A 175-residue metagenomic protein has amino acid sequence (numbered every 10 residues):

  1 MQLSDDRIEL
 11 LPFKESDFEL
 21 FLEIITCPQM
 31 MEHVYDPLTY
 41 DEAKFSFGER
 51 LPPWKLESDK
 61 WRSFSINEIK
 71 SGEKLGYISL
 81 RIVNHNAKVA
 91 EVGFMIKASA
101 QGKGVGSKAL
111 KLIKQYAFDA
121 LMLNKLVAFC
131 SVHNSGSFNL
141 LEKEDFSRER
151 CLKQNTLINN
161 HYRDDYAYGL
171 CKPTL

Functional and structural regions predicted by a protein language model:
M1-E19, E23-C27, N67-L175: Acyl-donor (CoA/ACP) binding surface of acyl/acetyltransferases
L11, D36, L51-P52, K172: Intrinsic-disorder/low-complexity coil detector
I25, V34, W54-L56: Hydrophobic residues in alpha-helical segments
Q29-L51: Conserved GNAT-fold acetyl-CoA-binding loop/helix
L38-T39, R62, H133: Short, conserved alpha-helical segments within structured domains
T39, L56-D59, L126: Secondary-structure boundary/capping residues
R50-P52, Q154-N155: A generic local structural motif
L51-S65: A short helix-loop-beta-strand connector motif used in the catalytic cores of GNAT acetyltransferases and, in some
